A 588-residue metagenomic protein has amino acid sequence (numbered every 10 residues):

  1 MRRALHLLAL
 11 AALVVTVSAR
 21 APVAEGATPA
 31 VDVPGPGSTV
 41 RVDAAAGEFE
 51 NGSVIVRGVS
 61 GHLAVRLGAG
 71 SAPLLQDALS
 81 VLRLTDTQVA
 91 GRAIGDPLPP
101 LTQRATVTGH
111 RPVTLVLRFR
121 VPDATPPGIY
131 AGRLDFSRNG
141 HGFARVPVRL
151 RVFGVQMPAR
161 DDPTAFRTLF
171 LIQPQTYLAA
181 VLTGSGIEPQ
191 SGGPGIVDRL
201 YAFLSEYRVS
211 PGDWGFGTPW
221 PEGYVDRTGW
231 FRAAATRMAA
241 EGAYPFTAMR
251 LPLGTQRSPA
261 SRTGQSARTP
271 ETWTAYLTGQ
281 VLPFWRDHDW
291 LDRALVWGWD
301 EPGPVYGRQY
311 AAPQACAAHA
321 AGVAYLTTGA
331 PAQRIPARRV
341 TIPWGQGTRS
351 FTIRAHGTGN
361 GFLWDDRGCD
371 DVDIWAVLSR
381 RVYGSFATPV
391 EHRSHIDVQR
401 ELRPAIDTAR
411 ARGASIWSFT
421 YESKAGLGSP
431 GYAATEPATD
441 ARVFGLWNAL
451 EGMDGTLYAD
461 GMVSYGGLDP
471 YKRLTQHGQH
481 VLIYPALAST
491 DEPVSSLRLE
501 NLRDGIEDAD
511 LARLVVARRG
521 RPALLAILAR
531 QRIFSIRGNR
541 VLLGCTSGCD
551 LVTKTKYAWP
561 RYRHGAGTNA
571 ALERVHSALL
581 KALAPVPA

Functional and structural regions predicted by a protein language model:
R2-A24: Secretory targeting and sorting signals
P22-G37, F49, V59-L117: Surface-exposed binding patches on compact interaction domains or structured appendages
V54, L134, V296, N448: Conserved, mostly hydrophobic/aromatic
I55-S71, R104-P163: Extended acidic/polar, glycine-enriched regions that form or flank non-catalytic beta-rich accessory modules
F143-R257, R286, L291-L295: An acidic-aromatic substrate-binding cleft motif
T278-A332, G345-Q346, T352-G359, M453-D454 (+1 more regions): Catalytic domains of carbohydrate-active enzymes that cleave complex glycans
G303, G307-E422: Noncatalytic carbohydrate-binding groove/subsite architecture in carbohydrate-active enzymes
A409-A441: Active-site clefts of carbohydrate-active enzymes
